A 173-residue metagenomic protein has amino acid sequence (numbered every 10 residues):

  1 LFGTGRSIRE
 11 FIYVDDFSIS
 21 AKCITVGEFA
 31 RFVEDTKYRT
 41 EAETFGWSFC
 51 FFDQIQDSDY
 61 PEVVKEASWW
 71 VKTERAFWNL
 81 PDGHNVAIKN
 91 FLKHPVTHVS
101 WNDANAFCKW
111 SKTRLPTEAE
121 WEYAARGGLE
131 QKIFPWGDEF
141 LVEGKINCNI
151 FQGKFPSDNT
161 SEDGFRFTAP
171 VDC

Functional and structural regions predicted by a protein language model:
L1, T44-C173: Functional-site microenvironments in short loops/helix caps that host divalent-cation chemistry
F2-S7: C-terminal, low-complexity/hydrophilic appendages and adjacent surface loops of extracellular/periplasmic anionic
R9-D16: A short N-terminal beta-strand-loop micro-motif at the entrance of redox/enzyme domains
I12, R31, E43, K89-N90: Zinc-dependent metalloendopeptidases
F17, F32-E41, S111-K112: Short capping motifs at secondary-structure boundaries
S18, C23, P95: Catalytic nucleophile-loop/oxyanion-hole region of alpha/beta-hydrolase and closely related hydrolase-like folds
A21-V33, S100-A106, E122: Short, solvent-exposed alpha-helical surface patches in non-cytosolic proteins
